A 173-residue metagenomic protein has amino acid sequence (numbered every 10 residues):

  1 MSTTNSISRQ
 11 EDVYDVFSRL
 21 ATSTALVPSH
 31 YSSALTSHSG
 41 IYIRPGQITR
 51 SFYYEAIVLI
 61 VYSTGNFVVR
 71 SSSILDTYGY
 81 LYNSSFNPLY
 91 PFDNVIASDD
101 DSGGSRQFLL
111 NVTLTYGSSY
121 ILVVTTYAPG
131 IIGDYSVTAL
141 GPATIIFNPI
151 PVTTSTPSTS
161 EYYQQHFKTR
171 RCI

Functional and structural regions predicted by a protein language model:
M1-N5, R9-S63, L81-V95, L110-K168: C-terminal edge strands of extracellular/lumenal beta-sandwich accessory domains
V68-S71: Aromatic-lined ligand-binding clefts that engage carbohydrates, nucleic acids, or primary amines
S73-Y78: Short coil-to-beta strand junction motifs in C2/discoidin
G103-Q107: Short, solvent-exposed loop/turn segments in extracellular or other extracytoplasmic domains
